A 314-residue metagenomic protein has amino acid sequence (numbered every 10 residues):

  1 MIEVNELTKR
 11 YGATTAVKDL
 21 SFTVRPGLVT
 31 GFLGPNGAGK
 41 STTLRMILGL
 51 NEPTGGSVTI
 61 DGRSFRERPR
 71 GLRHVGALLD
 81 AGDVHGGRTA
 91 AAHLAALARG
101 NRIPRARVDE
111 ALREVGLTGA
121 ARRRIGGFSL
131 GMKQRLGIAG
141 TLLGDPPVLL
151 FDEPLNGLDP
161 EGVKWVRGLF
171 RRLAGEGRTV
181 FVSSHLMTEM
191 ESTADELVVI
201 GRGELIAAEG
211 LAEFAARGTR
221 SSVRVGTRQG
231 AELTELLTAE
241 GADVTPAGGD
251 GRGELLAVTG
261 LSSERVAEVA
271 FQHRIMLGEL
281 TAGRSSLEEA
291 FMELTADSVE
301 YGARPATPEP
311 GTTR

Functional and structural regions predicted by a protein language model:
I2-V4, K9-G201, A207: ABC transporter nucleotide-binding domains
N101, G218, G241, R284 (+1 more regions): Conserved NTP-handling cores and scaffolds of large molecular machines
E110, G210-A216, A303-A306: Short, flexible cytosolic linker that couples an ABC transmembrane/permease module to its adjacent nucleotide-binding
V166-T259: ABC transporter nucleotide-binding domain
T259-R314: C-terminal coupling/interaction segments
